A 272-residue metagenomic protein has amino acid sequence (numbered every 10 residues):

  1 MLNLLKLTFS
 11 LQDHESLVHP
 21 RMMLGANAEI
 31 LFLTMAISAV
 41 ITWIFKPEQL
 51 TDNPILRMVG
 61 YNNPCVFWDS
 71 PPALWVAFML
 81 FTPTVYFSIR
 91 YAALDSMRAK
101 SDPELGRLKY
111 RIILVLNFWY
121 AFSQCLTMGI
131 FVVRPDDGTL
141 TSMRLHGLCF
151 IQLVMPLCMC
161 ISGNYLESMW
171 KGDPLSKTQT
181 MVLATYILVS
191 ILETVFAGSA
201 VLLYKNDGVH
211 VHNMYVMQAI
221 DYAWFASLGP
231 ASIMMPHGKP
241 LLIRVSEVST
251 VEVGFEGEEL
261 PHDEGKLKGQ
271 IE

Functional and structural regions predicted by a protein language model:
L2-A99, K109-L140, L148-K171, M181-P261: Early transmembrane alpha-helices of polytopic membrane proteins
K177-Q179: Domain-level detector of nuclease and nuclease-like folds in predominantly extracellular/periplasmic contexts
E252-G254, G265, I271-E272: Acidic, Ser/Thr- and Pro/Gly-rich low-complexity regulatory segments
